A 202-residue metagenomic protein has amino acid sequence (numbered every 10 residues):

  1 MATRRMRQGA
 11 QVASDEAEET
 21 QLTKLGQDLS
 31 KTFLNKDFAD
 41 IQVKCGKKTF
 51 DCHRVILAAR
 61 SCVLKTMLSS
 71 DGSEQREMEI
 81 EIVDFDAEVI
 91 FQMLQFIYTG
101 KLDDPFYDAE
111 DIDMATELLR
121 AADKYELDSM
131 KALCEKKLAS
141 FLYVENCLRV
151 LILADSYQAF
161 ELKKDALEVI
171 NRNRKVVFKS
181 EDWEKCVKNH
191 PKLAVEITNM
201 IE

Functional and structural regions predicted by a protein language model:
M1-L29, D37-A39, K185, N189 (+2 more regions): Eukaryotic cytosolic interaction/assembly regions at protein N-termini and domain boundaries
A10-Q11, R60, T66, V169: A periodicity- and composition-biased signal for non-globular, repetitive helical segments
S14, E18, I82-V83, D123 (+1 more regions): Generic alpha-helical structural element
A17, Q21, L25, S30 (+8 more regions): Short, functionally important structural connectors and interaction interfaces within domains
L22, D86-I90, K163: A structural signal for well-ordered alpha-helical scaffolds and beta->alpha junctions
K31-V144: Canonical BTB/POZ domain core
E79, D103-R120, L133-E202: BTB/POZ-protein C-terminal extensions
